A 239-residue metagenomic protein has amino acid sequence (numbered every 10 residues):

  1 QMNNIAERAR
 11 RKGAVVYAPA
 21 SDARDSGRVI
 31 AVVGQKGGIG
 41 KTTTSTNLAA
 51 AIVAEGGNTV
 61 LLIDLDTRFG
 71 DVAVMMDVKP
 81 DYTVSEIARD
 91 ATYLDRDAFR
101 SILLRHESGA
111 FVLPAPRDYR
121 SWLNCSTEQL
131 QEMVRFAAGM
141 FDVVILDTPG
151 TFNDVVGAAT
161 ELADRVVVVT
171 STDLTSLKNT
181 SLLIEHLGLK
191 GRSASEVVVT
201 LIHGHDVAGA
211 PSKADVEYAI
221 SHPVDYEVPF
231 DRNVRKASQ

Functional and structural regions predicted by a protein language model:
Q1-G13: Receiver (REC) domain switch/output surface
V15-A23: Pre-Walker A adenine-sensing motif
D25-R28, G56-N58, S108, E196 (+1 more regions): Short coil/turn connectors at secondary-structure junctions
S26-V74: Walker A/P-loop phosphate-binding motif and the immediately C-terminal alpha-helix
E55-V112: Phosphate-binding loop that captures ATP/GTP phosphates
V84, A237-Q239: C-terminal boundary of histidine-terminating zinc-finger modules
S85-T92, Y119-C125, D173-T175: Flexible beta-alpha connector loops of hexameric P-loop NTPases
N124, E128-F230, K236: Conserved catalytic-core segment of NTP-binding enzymes
